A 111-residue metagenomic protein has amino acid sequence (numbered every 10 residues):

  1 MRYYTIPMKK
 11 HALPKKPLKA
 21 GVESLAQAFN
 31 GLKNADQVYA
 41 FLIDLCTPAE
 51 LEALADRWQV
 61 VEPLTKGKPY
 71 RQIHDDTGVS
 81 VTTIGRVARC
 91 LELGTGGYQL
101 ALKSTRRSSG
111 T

Functional and structural regions predicted by a protein language model:
M1-L32: General nucleic-acid-binding
A28, L45-A49, G67: Alpha-helix C-capping/helix-to-loop hinge sites
D36-R57: Short, Lys/Arg-enriched anionic-surface-contact patches
L54-K68: Short, amphipathic alpha-helical "recognition" segments used to contact nucleic acids or chromatin
Q72-T77, I84: Short alpha-helical "recognition helix" segments of helix-turn-helix
A88-L91: DNA major-groove recognition helix of helix-turn-helix
G94-G97: Residue cluster at the C-terminal edge of the helix-turn-helix DNA-binding motif
A101-T111: Intrinsically disordered, low-complexity basic tails/linkers immediately adjacent to helix-turn-helix/homeobox/MYB/SANT
